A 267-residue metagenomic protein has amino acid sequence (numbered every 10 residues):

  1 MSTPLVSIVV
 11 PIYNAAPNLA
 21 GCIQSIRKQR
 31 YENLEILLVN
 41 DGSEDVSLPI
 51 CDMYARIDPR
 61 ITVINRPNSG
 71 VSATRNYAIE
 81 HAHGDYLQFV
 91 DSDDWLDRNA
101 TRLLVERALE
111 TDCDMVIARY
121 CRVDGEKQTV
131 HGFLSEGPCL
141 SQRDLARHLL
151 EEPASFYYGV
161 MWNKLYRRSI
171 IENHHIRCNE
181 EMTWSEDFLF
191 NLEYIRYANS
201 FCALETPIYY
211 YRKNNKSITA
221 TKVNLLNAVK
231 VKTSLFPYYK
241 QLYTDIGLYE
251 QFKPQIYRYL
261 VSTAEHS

Functional and structural regions predicted by a protein language model:
M1-R27: N-proximal low-complexity "stem/linker" segments adjacent to membrane-targeting elements
T3-V6, R27-L38, V46, D58-T62: Short loop->beta transition adjacent to catalytic acidic/histidine clusters or analogous donor-positioning motifs
A20, D45-M53, W95, N99: Acidic helix N-cap motif at the loop->helix transition within catalytic regions of sugar-transfer enzymes
S25, N40-I50, P67-S69: A conserved acidic beta->alpha catalytic loop
R66-A82, W95: Glycine-rich, basic loop-to-helix element that forms the pyrophosphate-binding segment of sugar-nucleotide handling
V71, S92-C202, Y209-N227, G247: Donor-binding/catalytic cores of nucleotide-activated saccharide and glycerol-phosphate transferases/polymerases
L87: Short aromatic/hydrophobic "clamp" motif used to bind/position activated sugar donors
I208, R212-S267: C-terminal subregions of glycosyltransferases and related glycan-biosynthesis enzymes
